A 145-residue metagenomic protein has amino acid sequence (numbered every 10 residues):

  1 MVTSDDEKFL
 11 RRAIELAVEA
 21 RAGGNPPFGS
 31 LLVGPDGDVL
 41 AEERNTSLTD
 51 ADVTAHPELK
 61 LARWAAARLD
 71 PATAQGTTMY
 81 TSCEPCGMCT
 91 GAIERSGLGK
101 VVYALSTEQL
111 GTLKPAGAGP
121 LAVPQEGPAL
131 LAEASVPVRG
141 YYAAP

Functional and structural regions predicted by a protein language model:
M1-G23, V39, P85, G91-P145: Zinc-dependent deaminase
A13, G29, L61: Conserved hydrophobic/aromatic pocket- or pore-lining residues that grip, position, or stack substrates in active sites
G24-F28, Q75: Short, basic and Ser/Thr-rich N-terminal targeting/leader segments
F28-G37: Short beta-strand scaffold segments in enzyme catalytic cores
A41-E43: Short hydrophobic alpha-helix segments
T49-L59, W64: A short, polar/charged loop-to-alpha-helix boundary motif
P71-C83: Immediate flanking context of iron-sulfur cluster ligation sites
